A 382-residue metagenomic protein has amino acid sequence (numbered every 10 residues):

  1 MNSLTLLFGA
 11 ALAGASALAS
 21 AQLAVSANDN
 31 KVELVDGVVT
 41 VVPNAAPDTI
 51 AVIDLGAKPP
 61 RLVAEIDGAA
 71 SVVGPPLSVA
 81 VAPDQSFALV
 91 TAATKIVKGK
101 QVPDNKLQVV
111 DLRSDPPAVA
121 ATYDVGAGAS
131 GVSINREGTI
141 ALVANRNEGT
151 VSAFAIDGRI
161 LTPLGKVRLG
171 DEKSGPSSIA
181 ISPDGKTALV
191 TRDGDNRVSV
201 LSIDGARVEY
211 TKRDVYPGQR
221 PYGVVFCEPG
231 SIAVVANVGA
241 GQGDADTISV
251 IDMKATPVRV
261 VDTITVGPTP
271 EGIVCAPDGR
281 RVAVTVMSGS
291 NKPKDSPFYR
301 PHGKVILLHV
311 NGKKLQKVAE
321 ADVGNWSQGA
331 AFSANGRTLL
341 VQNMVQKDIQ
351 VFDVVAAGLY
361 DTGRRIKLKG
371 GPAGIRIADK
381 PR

Functional and structural regions predicted by a protein language model:
M1-F8: Bacterial N-terminal signal peptides that target proteins for export
G14-S16: N-terminal signal peptide c-region/cleavage motif recognized by signal peptidases
S20-R382: Predominantly soluble domains enriched in secretory-pathway, periplasmic, or organellar proteins
